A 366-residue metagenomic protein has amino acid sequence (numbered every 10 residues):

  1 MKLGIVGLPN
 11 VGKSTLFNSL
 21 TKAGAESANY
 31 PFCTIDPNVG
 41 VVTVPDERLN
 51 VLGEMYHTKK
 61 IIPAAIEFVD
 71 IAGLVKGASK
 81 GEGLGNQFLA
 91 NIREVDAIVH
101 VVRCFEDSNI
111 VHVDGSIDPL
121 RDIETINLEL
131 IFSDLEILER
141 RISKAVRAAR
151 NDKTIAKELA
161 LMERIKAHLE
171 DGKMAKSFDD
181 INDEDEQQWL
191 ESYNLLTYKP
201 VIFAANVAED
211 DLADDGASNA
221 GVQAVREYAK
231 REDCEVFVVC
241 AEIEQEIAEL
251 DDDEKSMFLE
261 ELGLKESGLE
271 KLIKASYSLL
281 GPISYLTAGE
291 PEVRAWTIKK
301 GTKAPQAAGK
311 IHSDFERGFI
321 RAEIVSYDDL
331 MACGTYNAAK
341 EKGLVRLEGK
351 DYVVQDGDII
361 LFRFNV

Functional and structural regions predicted by a protein language model:
M1-V111, E129, E139-R140, A145: Conserved G1/Walker A P-loop phosphate-binding module
K2-V6, F17, V146-V353, I360 (+1 more regions): C-terminal-of-GTPase-core extension/linker across diverse P-loop GTPases
K22-A23, R48-L49, G73-V75, R103-N109 (+5 more regions): Conserved nucleotide-binding/hydrolysis micro-motifs of P-loop NTPases
V42, L74-K80, G115-E129, A149-T154 (+2 more regions): Flexible beta-alpha connector loops of hexameric P-loop NTPases
R93, A97-H100, F105-S133, I137-R140 (+3 more regions): Switch/coupling subdomain of P-loop NTPase systems
V95, I131-D134, L138, I142-A145 (+3 more regions): Amphipathic alpha-helical coiled-coil segments
